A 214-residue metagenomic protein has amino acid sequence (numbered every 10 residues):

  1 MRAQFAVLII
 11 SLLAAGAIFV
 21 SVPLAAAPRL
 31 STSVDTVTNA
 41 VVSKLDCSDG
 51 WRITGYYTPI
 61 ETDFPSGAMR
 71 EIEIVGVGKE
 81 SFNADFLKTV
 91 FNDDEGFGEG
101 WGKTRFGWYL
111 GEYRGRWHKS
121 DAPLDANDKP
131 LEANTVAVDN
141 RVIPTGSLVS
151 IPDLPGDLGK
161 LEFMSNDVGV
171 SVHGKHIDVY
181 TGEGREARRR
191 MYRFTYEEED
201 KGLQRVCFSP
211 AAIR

Functional and structural regions predicted by a protein language model:
M1-Q4: Positively charged n-region of N-terminal signal peptides that target proteins for export
L8-F19: Hydrophobic membrane-insertion alpha-helices, especially the h-region of bacterial N-terminal signal peptides
L12, V22, T32-V34: Compositionally biased regions
I18-P28: Membrane-interface motif at the C-terminal end of an N-terminal transmembrane signal
A27-R214: Solvent-exposed, well-ordered loop and adjacent helix/strand elements within mature globular domains that form
